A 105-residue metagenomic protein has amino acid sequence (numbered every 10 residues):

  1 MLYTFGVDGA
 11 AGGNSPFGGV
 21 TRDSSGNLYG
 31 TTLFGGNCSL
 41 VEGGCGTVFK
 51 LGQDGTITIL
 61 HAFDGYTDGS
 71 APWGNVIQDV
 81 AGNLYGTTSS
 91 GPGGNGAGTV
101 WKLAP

Functional and structural regions predicted by a protein language model:
M1-P105: Extracellular beta-propeller repeat domains
